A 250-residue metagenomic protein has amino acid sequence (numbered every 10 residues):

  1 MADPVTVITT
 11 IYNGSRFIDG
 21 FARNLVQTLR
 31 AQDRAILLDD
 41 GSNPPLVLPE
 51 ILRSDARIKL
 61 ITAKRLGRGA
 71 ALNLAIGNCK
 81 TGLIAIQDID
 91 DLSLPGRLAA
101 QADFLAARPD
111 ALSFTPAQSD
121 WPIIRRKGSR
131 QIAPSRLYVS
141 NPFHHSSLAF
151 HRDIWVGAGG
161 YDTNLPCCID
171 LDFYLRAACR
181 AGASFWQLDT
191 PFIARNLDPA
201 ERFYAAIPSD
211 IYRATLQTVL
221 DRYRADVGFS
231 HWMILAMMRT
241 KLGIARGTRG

Functional and structural regions predicted by a protein language model:
R23-Q32: Short, acidic, metal-binding catalytic loop of nucleotide-sugar glycosyltransferases
D39-L48, D88-D91: A conserved acidic beta->alpha catalytic loop
A63-C79: Glycine-rich, basic loop-to-helix element that forms the pyrophosphate-binding segment of sugar-nucleotide handling
I84: Short aromatic/hydrophobic "clamp" motif used to bind/position activated sugar donors
G96-R125: Conserved donor NDP-sugar-binding/catalytic core segment of glycosyltransferases
P116, F185-F192: Catalytic beta-strand/loop signature of glycosyltransferases that borders the donor
C167-F173: Acidic donor-binding loop at a coil-to-helix junction in glycosyltransferase catalytic cores that engages
A194-D198, F203-H231: Catalytic core of nucleotide-sugar-dependent glycosyltransferases
